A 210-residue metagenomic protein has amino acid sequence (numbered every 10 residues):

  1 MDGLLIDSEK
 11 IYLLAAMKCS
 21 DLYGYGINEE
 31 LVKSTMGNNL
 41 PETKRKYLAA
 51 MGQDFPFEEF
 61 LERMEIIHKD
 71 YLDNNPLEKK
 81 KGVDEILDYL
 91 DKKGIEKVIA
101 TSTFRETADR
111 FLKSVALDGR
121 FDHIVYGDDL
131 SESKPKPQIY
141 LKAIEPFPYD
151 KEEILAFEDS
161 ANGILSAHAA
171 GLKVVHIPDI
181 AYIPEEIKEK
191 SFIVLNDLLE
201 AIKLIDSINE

Functional and structural regions predicted by a protein language model:
M1-S34: Active-site neighborhood of HAD-like aspartate-dependent phosphohydrolases
L4, T101-T103: Conserved phosphate-coupling serine/threonine residues in phosphotransfer and NTP-handling enzymes
Y12-A15, M36-L40, F60-H68, F104: Hydrophobic/aromatic residues within well-ordered alpha-helical segments
K18-L22, E85-I95: A short, Lys/Arg-enriched amphipathic alpha-helix followed by its capping loop at the start of a domain
C19-S20, N39-D54, F111, A143-I144: Helix-loop "lid/cap" segments that line or gate small-molecule binding pockets
G26, E96, K173: Residue-level detector of anion-binding/catalytic polar loops
Y47-E85, K93: Metal-dependent phosphoesterase signature
D88-D91, F104-E106, R110-E210: Asp-based, Mg2+/Mn2+-dependent phosphohydrolase catalytic module
